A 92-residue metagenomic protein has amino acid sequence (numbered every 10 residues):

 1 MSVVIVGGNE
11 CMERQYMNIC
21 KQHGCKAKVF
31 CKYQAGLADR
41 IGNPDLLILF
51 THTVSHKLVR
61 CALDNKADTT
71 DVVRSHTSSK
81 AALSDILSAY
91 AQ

Functional and structural regions predicted by a protein language model:
M1-K26: Short, charged N-terminal beta->alpha structural module
C11-Q15, L37-A38, H56, A82: Short, charged/polar "capping" segments at the starts of alpha-helices and the immediately preceding loops
Y16-I19, D39-R40, C61-A62: A short acidic, amphipathic alpha-helical/loop segment
H23-I41: A short, well-structured beta->alpha microelement
P44: An anion/phosphate-binding loop that grips the pyrophosphate of nucleotide cofactors and donors
H52-T53: Short glycine-/small-residue-rich Rossmann-like dinucleotide-binding loops
A67-Q92: Ser/Thr/Gly-rich flexible loops in soluble cytosolic domains mediating phosphotransfer, phosphorylation
